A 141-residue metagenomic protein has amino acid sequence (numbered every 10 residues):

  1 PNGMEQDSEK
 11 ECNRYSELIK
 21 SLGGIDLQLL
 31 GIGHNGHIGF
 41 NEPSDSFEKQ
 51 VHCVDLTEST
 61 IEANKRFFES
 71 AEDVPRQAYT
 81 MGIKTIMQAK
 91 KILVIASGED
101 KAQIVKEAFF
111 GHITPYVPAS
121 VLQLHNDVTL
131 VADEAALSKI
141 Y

Functional and structural regions predicted by a protein language model:
P1-M4, I32-H34, P43, T57-E58 (+2 more regions): Fold-independent oxyanion-binding glycine-rich loops and adjacent beta-strand/coil segments at enzyme active sites
P1-Q28: Ligand-binding beta-strand-loop-alpha-helix segment within the catalytic cores of soluble metabolic enzymes
M4-S8, E69-P75, A108-F109: Short, flexible loop segments at the rims of nucleotide/cofactor-binding pockets, characterized by
E11, A78-G82, P115: Amphipathic coiled-coil/heptad-repeat helices and related helical stalk/stem segments that mediate oligomerization
I19-G23, F47, A78, K84-Q88 (+1 more regions): Solvent-exposed alpha-helices and their adjacent loops that cap or buttress functional pockets in soluble metabolic
G23-E48: Glycine-rich phosphate-binding loop
G39-I83: Class I SAM-dependent methyltransferase SAM-binding "motif I" and its flanking Rossmann-like core
K84, Q88-Y141: ATP/nucleoside-binding phosphotransfer catalytic cores, i.e., glycine-rich phosphate-binding loops
